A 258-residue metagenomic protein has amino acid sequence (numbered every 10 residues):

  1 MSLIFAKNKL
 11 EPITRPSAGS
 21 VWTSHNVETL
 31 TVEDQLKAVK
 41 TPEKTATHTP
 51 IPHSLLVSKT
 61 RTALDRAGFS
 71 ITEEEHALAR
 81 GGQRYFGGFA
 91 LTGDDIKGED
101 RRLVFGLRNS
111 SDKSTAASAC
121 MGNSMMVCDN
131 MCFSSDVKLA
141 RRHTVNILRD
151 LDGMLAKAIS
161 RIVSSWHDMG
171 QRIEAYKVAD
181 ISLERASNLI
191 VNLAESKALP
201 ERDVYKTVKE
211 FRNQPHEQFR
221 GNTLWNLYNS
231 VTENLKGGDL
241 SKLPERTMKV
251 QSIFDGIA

Functional and structural regions predicted by a protein language model:
M1-S54, S58, T62, K249 (+1 more regions): Intrinsically disordered, low-complexity regulatory segments
M1-V21, G93-A258: Intrinsically disordered, low-complexity regions enriched in serine/threonine
V39, K44, L55, T60-G68 (+3 more regions): A broad "ordered helical/assembly scaffold" signature
P52-S118: Amphipathic, interaction-prone secondary-structure segments
